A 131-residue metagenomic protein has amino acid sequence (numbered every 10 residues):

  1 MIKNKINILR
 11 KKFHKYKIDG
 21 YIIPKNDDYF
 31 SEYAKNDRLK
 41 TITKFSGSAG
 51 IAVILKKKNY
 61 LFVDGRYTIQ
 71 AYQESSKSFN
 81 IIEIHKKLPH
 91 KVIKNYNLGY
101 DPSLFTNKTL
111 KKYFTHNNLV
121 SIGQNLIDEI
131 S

Functional and structural regions predicted by a protein language model:
M1-I93, L104-F105, T109-S131: N-terminal accessory/capping or targeting/presequence segment of soluble
N97-P102: Short glycine-rich phosphate-binding loop at a beta-alpha junction
